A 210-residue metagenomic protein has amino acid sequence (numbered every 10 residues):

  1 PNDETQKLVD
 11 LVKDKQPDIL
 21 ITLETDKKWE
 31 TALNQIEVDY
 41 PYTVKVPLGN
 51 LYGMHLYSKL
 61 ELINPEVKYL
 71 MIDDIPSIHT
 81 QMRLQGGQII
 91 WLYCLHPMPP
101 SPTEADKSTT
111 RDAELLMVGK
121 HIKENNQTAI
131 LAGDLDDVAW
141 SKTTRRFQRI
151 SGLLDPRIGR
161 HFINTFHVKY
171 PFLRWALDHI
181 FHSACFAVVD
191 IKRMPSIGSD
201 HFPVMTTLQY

Functional and structural regions predicted by a protein language model:
P1-Y210: Soluble catalytic domains of enzymes that build or remodel membrane lipids, polysaccharides, and related
